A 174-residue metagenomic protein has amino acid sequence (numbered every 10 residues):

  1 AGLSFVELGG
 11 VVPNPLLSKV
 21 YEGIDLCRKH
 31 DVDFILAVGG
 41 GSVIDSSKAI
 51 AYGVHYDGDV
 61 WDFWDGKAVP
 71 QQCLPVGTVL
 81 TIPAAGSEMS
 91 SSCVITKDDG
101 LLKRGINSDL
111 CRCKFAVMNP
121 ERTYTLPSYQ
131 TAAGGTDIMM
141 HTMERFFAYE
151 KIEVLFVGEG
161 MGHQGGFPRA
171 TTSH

Functional and structural regions predicted by a protein language model:
A1-G58, A68: N-terminal small/polar loop signature for handling phosphorylated ligands or for N-terminal nucleophile
V6-L8, L36, P75-V79, F115-M118: Hydrophobic/aromatic beta-strand patches that form the interior of the parallel beta-sheet core in alpha/beta enzyme
V20, S47-I50, S87-C93, S128-Y129: Short acidic, glycine/serine/threonine-rich loops at helix termini
Y52-V60, S92, T96-D98: Short coil-to-helix leader/linker segments, especially the first N-terminal amphipathic alpha-helix with its helix
Y56-T81, N107-L110: Short, acidic/small-residue loops that bind anionic groups at enzyme active sites
V76-L101: A gly/ser-rich beta-alpha-beta helix-loop segment of oxidoreductase catalytic cores
I95-H174: Carboxylate- and glycine-rich phosphate/diphosphate-binding segment that chelates Mg2+/Mn2+
